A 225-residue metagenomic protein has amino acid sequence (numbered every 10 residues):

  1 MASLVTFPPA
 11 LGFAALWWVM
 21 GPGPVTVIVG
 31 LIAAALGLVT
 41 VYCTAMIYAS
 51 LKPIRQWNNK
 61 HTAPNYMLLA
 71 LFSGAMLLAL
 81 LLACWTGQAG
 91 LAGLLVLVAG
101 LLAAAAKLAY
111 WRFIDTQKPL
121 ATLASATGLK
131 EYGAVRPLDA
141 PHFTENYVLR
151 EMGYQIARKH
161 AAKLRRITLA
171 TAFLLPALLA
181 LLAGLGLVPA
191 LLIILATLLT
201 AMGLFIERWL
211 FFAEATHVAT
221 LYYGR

Functional and structural regions predicted by a protein language model:
M1-P9: Membrane helical hairpin/interfacial module
P9-I206: Long, contiguous internal "core" modules enriched in hydrophobic/ aromatic residues
L51, E214-A215: Surface-exposed loop/turn and secondary-structure junction residues enriched for glycine/proline
D115, A215-T216: Short, function-defining helix-loop hinge/capping sites that tune catalysis or transport
A201, A213-E214: N-terminal signal-anchor module of multipass membrane proteins
T216-R225: Membrane-proximal cytoplasmic C-terminal regulatory module of class A 7TM GPCRs
